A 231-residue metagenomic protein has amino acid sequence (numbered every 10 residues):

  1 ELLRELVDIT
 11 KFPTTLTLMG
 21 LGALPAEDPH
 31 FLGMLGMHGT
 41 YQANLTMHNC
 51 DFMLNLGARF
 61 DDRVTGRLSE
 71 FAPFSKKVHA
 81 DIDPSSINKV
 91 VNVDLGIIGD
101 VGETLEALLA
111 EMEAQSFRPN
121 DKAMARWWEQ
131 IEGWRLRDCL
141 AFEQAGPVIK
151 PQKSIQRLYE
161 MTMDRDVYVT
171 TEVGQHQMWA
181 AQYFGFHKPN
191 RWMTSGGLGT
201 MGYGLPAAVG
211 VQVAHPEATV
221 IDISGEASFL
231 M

Functional and structural regions predicted by a protein language model:
E1-V78, H187-E217: Glycine-rich, anion-gripping cofactor-binding loops and their flanking helix/strand elements in enzyme active sites
L3, Q130-Q212, E217: Active-site diphosphate/adenylate-binding microenvironment
G20-P25, D61-D62, P84-N88, D94 (+4 more regions): Short gly/pro/ser/thr-enriched loop/turn and capping motifs at secondary-structure boundaries
F52, Y168, T219-I221: Structural motif
N55-G57, D81, E172, I223-S224: Short beta-strand segments
A58, V101, G225-A227: Active-site metal-binding loops of divalent metal-dependent hydrolases
F74-V173: Phosphate/pyrophosphate-binding active-site segments
A218-L230: DG-centered beta-turn motif at the end of beta-strands
